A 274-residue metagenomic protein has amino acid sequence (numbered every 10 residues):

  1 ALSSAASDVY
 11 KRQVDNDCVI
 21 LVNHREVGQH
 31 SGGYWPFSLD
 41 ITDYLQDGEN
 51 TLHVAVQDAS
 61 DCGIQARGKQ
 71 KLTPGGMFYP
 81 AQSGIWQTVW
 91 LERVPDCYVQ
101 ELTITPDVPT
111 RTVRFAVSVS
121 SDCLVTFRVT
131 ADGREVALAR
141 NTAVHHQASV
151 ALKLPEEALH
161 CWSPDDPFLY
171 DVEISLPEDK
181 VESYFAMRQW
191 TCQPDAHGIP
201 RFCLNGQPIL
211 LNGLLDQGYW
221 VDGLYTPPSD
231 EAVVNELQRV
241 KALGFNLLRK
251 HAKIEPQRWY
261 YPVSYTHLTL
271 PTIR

Functional and structural regions predicted by a protein language model:
S4-Y98, S121-D122, R249, I254-Q257 (+1 more regions): Accessory beta-strand-rich segments of carbohydrate-active enzymes
S7-D8, N16-V19, T103, K180-L268: Active-site-adjacent substrate/metal-binding segments within catalytic domains of carbohydrate-active enzymes
L21-V27, D132, P177, N205: Short strand-turn-strand beta-turns centered on an Asx-Gly dipeptide
W35-L39, H146-L152: Short strand-edge motifs at loop-to-beta-strand transitions and within beta-strands of extracellular beta-rich domains
L45-G48, E156-L169: Short glycine/proline/serine/threonine-rich loop/turn segments at secondary-structure transition edges
L52-V54, F168-L176: Short, aromatic- and glycine-rich surface loops/edge beta-strands on solvent-exposed regions
P95-S121: Surface beta-strand/loop "capping" patches
T112-N141: Beta-strand-rich binding/interaction modules
